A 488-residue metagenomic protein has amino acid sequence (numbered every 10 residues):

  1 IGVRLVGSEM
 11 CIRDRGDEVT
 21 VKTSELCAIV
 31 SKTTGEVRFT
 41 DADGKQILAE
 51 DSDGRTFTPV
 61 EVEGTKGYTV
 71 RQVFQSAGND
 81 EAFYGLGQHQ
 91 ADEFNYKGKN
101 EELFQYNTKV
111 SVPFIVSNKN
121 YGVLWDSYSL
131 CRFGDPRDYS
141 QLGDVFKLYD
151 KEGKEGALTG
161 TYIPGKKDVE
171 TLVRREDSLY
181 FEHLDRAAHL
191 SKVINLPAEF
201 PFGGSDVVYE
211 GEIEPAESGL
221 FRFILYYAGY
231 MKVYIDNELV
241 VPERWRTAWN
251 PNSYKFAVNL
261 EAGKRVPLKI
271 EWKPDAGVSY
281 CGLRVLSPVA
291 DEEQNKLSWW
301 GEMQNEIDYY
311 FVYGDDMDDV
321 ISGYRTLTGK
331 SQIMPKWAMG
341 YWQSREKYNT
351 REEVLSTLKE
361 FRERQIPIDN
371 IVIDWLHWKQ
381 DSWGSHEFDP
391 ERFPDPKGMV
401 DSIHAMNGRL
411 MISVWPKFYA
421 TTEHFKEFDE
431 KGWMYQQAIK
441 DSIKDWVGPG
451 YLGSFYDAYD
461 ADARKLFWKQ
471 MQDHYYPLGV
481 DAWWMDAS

Functional and structural regions predicted by a protein language model:
I1-G7: Single conserved hydrophobic/aromatic residue that forms the stacking wall/gate of nucleotide- or nucleobase-binding
M10-C11: Active-site loops and adjacent core secondary-structure elements that bind or stabilize anionic groups
D17-G153, F221-I224, I235, Y254-P335 (+2 more regions): Catalytic and substrate-binding clefts that recognize carbohydrates or anionic sugar/phosphate headgroups
Q46-L48, E170-L172, E238-E243: Surface-exposed loop/edge segments in extracytoplasmic proteins
G143-E217, N305-I333: Extended carbohydrate-recognition surfaces in non-catalytic/accessory domains of CAZymes and lectin-like proteins
Y209-G229, I270: A short beta-strand element within beta-rich, extracytoplasmic domains of secreted/secretory-pathway proteins
Y227, M231-V240: Acidic, Ser/Thr/Pro-rich low-complexity intrinsically disordered segments
V240-R244, W249-N250, Q332-A487: Aromatic-lined carbohydrate-binding/catalytic grooves of carbohydrate-active enzymes
